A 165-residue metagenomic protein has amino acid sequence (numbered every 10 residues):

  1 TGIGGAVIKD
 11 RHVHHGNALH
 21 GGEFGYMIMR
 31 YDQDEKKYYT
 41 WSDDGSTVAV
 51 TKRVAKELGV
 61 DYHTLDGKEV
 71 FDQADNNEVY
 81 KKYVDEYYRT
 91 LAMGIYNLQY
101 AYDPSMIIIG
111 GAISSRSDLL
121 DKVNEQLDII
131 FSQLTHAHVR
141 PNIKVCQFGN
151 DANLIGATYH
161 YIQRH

Functional and structural regions predicted by a protein language model:
T1-S42: Glycine-rich phosphate-binding loop of actin/hexokinase-like ATP-binding domains
M29-H165: ATP-binding/phosphotransfer module of carbohydrate and carboxylate kinases, centering on a glycine-rich
